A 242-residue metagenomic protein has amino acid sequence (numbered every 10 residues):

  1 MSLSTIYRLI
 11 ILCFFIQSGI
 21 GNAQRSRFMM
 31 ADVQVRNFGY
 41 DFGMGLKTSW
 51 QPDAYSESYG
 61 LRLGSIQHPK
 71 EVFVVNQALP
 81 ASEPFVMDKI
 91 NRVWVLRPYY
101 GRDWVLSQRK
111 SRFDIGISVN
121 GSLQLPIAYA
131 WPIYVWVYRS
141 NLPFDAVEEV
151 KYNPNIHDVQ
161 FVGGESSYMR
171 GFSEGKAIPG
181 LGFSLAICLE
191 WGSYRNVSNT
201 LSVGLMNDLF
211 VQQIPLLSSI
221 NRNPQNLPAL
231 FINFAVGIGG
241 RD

Functional and structural regions predicted by a protein language model:
M1-R27, F234: Bacterial Sec-dependent N-terminal signal peptides
N22-F28, F73-P84, V159-Y168, L209-Q213: Flexible, solvent-exposed coil segments and beta strand-coil junctions, predominantly the extracellular/periplasmic
N22-G64: Short glycine/proline- and aromatic-enriched beta-strand/turn motifs that initiate or cap beta-hairpins
N22-R27, Q51-S58, L106-I117, W191-L201 (+1 more regions): Short loop/turn motifs that connect adjacent beta-strands in outer-membrane beta-barrel proteins
R27-M29, F38-F42, Y55-E57, R92-L96 (+4 more regions): Residues that define the transmembrane beta-barrel architecture of outer-membrane proteins
A31-V33, Y59-L63, P98-Y100, V119-L123 (+3 more regions): Membrane-embedded beta-strand positions of outer-membrane beta-barrel proteins
G60-R112: Outer-membrane beta-barrel translocator/channel fold
S122-S202, M206-L227, A235-D242: Outer-membrane beta-barrel transmembrane domain signature
